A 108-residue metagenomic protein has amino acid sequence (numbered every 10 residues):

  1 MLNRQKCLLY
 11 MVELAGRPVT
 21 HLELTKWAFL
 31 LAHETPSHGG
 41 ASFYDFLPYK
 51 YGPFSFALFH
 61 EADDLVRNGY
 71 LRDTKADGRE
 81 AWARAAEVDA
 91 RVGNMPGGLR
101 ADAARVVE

Functional and structural regions predicted by a protein language model:
M1-E108: Domain-edge interaction signal
